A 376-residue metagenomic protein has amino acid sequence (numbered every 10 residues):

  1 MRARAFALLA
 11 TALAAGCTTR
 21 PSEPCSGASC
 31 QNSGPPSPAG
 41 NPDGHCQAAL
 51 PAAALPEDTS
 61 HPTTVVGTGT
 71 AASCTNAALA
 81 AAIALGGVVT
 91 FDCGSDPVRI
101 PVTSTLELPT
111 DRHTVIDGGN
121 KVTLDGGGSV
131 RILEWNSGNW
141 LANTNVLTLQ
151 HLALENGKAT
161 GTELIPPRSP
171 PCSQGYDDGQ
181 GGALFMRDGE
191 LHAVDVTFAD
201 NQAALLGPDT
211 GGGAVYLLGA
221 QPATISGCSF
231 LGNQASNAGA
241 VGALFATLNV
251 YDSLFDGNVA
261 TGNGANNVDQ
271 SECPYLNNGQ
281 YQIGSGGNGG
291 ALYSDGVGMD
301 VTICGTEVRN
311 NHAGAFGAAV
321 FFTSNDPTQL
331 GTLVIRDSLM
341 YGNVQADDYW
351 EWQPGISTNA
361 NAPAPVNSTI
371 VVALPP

Functional and structural regions predicted by a protein language model:
M1-A7: Bacterial N-terminal signal peptides that target proteins for export
A14-G16: C-terminal motif of bacterial Sec signal peptides marking the signal peptidase cleavage site
T18-R20: Bacterial signal peptide processing site
S29-A77: Right-handed parallel beta-helix/beta-solenoid
T64-G69, A84-V102, H113-N120: Glycine-rich repeat segments that build the extracellular carbohydrate-interaction surface of secreted and virion
A80, A84-L85, I100-V115, T123-Q150 (+4 more regions): Extracellular beta-strand-rich solenoid/capping regions of secreted or surface-exposed proteins that bind or remodel
L106-L108, R131-L141, T162, G182-D188 (+8 more regions): Glycine-rich beta-solenoid repeat tracts in large extracellular/virion proteins
G118-N120, T144-K158, E190-A204, Q221-S236 (+5 more regions): Right-handed parallel beta-helix
